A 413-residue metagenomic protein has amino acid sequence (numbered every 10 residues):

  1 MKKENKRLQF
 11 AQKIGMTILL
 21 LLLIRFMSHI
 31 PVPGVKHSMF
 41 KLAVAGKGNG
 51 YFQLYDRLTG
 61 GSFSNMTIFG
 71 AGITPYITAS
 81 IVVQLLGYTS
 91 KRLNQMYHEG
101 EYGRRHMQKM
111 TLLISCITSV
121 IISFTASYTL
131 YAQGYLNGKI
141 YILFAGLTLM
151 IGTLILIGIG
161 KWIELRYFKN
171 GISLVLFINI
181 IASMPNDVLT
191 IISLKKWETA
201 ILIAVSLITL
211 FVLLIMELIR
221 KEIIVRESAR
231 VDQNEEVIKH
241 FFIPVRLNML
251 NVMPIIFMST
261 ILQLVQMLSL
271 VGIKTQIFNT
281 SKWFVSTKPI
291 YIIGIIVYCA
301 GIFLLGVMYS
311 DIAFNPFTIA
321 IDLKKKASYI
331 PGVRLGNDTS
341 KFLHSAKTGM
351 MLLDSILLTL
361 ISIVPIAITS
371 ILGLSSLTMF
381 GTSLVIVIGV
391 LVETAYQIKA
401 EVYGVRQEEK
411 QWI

Functional and structural regions predicted by a protein language model:
M1-I413: N-terminal cationic and glycine-rich segments that engage phosphates or anionic surfaces
